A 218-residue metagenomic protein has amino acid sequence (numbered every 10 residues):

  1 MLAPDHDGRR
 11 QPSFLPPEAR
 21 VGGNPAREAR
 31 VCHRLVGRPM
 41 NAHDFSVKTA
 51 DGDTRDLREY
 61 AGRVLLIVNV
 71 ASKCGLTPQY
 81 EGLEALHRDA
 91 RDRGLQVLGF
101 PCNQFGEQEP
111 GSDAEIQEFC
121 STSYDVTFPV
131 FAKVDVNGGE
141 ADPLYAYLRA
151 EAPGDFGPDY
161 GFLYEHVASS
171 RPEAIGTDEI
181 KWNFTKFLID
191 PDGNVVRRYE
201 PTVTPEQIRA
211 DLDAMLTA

Functional and structural regions predicted by a protein language model:
D7, T49, D190: Short, acidic, Ser/Thr-enriched surface-loop or helix-capping motifs
L35-R58, P78, D155: N-terminal "domain-start" segment that seeds a small globular fold
A42-H43, L65, N183-T185: Short loop/turn microsegments at loop-to-beta-strand junctions
R63-V64, S72-K73, T77-F100, C120-Y124: Conserved helix-turn-beta segment immediately C-terminal to the redox Cys motif in thioredoxin-like folds
R93-G111, T127-G138: Thiol-based oxidoreductase modules, predominantly thioredoxin-like and allied folds used for disulfide exchange
F119-T202: Thiol/selenol-based redox catalytic cores and closely related redox-interacting motifs
R197-T217: Non-catalytic, surface beta->alpha helical segment in thiol-disulfide oxidoreductase systems
